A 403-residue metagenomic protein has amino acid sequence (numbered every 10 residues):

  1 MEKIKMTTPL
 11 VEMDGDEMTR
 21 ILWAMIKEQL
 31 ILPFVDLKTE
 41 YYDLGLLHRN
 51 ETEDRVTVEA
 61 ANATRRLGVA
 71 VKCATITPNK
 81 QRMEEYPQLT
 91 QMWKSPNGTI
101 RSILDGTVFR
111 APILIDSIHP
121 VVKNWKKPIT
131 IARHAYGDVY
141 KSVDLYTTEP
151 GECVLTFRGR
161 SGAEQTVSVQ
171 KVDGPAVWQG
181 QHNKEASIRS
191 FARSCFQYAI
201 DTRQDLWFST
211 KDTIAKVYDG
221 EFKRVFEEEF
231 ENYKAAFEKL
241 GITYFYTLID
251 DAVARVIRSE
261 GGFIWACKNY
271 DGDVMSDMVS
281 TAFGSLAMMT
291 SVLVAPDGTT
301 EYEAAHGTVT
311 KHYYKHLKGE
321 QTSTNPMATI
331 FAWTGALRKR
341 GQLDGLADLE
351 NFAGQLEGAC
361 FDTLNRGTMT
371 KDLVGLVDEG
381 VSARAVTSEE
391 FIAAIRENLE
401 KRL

Functional and structural regions predicted by a protein language model:
E2-T8, M18, L22-W23, E28-E53 (+1 more regions): N-terminal alpha-helical transmembrane segments of multi-pass membrane transport and channel/translocase proteins
M6-M25, L155-T247: Glycine-rich phosphate/diphosphate-binding loop of Rossmann-like nucleotide-binding domains
V35-Y41, T202-T210, K234-Y246, G341-A353 (+1 more regions): Flexible, glycine/charged-enriched surface loops at secondary-structure junctions
L46-A60, K223-F263, C267: N-terminal small/polar loop signature for handling phosphorylated ligands or for N-terminal nucleophile
L47-R160, E164, Y270, V274: N-terminal glycine-rich phosphate/adenylate-binding segment common to multiple enzyme folds
V256-Q355, D362-R366: Glycine-rich phosphate/nucleotide-binding loop
K318-T324, Q342-L403: Internal helix-turn-beta structural module
